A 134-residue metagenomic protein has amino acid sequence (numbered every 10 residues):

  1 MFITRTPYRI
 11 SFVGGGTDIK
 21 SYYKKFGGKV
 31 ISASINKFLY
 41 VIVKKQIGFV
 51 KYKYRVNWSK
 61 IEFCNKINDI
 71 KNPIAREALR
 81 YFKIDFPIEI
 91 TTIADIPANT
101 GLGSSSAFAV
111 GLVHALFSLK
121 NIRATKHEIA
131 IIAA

Functional and structural regions predicted by a protein language model:
M1-L102, H114-A124: ATP-binding N-lobe of GHMP and related small-molecule kinases
S105: Short, conserved phosphate/pyrophosphate- and ester-handling motifs at nucleotide-, phospho-/glycolipid
K126-A134: Alpha/beta catalytic cores of group-transfer enzymes, especially the acyltransferase/condensing modules of polyketide
